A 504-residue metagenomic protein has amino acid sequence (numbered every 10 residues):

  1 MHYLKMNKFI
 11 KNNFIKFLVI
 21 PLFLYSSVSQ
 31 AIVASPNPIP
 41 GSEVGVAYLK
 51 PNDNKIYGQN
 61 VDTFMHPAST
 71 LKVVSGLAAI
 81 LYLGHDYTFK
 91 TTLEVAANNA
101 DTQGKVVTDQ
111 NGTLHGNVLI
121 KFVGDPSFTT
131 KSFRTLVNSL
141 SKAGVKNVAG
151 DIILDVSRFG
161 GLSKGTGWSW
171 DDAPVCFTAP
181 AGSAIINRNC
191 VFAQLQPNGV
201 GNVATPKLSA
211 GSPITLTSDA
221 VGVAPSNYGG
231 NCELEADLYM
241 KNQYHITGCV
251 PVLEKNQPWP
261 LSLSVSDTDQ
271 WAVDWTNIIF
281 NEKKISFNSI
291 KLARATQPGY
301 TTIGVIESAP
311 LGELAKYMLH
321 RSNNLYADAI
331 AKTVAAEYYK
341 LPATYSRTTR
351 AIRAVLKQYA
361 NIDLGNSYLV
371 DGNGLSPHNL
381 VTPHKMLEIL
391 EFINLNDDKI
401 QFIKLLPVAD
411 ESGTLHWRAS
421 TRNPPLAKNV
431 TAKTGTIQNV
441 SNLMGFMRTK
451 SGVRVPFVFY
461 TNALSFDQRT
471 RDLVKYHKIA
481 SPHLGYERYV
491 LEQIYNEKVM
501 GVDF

Functional and structural regions predicted by a protein language model:
Y3-L18: Bacterial N-terminal signal peptides that target proteins for export
S26-V28: N-terminal signal peptide c-region/cleavage motif recognized by signal peptidases
I32-S35, Y82-D363, Y489, Q493-F504: Conserved serine DD-peptidase/penicillin-binding transpeptidase domain and beta-lactam-recognizing active-site
A34-Q59: A short, well-structured edge-of-sheet supersecondary motif
I56-G58, A331-F504: Small-residue-rich helix-loop
G58-V74, A78: Short active-site loop at a secondary-structure junction that contains or immediately precedes the catalytic residue(s)
N60-M65, S262, N373-S376: A short glycine/serine-rich beta->alpha loop
